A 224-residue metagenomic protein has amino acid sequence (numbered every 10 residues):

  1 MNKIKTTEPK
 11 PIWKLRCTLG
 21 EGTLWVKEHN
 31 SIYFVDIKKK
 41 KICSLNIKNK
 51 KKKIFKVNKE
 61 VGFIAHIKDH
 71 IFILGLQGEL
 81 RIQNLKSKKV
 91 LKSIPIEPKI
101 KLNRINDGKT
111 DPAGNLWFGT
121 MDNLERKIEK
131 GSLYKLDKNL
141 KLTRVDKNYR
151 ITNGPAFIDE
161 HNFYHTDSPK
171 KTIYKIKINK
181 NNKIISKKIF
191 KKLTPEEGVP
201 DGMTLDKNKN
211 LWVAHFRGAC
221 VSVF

Functional and structural regions predicted by a protein language model:
E8-K14, K50-K56, L91-P98, L140-K147 (+1 more regions): A short beta-strand motif characteristic of beta-propeller blades
L15-H29, N58-F72, K99-N115, V145-F163 (+1 more regions): Beta-rich, blade/repeat-based domains predominating in secreted/periplasmic proteins but also intracellular
V26-K27, I32-K38, I73-G78, L116-K127 (+2 more regions): Conserved beta-strand positions in repeat-built beta-propeller and related beta-rich domains
S31-F55, Q77-R81: Beta-propeller domains
K41-C43, E79-R81, G131-Y134, T172-Y174 (+1 more regions): A short loop-to-beta-strand structural motif that recurs across blades of beta-propeller domains
N46-K50, N84-K88, L136-L140, K177-N182: Short loop/turn segments that connect beta-strands within beta-propeller blades
K88-V145: Hydrophobic alpha-helical segments and helix pairs
N182-F224: Glycine/small-residue-rich hydrophobic helix-like segments
